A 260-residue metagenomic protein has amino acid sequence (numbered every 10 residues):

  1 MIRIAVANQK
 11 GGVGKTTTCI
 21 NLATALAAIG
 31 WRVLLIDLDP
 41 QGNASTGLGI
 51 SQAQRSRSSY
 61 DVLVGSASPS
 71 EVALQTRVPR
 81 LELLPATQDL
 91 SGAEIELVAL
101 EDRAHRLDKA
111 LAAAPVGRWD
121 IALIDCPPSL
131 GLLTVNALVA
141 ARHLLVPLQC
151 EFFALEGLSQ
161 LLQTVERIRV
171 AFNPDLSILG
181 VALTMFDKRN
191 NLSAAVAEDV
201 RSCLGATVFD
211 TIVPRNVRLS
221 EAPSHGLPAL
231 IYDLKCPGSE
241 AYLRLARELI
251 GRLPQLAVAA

Functional and structural regions predicted by a protein language model:
M1-A260: P-loop NTP-binding core
